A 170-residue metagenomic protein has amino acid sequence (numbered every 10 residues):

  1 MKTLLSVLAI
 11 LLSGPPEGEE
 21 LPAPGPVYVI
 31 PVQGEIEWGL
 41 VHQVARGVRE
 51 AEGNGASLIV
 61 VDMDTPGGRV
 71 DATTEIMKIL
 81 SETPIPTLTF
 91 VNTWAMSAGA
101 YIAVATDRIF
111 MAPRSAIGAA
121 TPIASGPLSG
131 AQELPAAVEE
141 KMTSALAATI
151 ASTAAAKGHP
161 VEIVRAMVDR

Functional and structural regions predicted by a protein language model:
T3-L12: Sec-dependent N-terminal signal peptides
L11-R170: Soluble extramembrane regions of membrane proteins in the secretory/endomembrane system
